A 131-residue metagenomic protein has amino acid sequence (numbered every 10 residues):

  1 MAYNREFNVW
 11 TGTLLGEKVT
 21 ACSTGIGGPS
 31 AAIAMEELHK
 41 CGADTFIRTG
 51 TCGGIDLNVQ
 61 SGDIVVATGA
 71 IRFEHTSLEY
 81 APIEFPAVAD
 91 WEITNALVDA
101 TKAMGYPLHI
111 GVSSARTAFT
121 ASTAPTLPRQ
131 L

Functional and structural regions predicted by a protein language model:
M1-N95: Metabolite-binding pocket within alpha/beta catalytic cores that recognizes anionic/polar moieties
A87-L131: Active-site rim beta-loop-alpha module in soluble metabolic enzymes
